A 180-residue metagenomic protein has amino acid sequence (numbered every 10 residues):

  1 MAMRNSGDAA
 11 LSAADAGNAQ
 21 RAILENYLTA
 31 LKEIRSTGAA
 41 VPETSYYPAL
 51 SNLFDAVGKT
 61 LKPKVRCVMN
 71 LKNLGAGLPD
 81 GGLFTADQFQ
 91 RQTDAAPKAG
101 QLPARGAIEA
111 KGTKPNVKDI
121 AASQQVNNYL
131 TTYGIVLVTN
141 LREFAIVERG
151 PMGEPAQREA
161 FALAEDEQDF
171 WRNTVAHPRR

Functional and structural regions predicted by a protein language model:
A2-I135, E143, R149-R179: A short, conserved, highly charged catalytic patch centered on acidic carboxylates
